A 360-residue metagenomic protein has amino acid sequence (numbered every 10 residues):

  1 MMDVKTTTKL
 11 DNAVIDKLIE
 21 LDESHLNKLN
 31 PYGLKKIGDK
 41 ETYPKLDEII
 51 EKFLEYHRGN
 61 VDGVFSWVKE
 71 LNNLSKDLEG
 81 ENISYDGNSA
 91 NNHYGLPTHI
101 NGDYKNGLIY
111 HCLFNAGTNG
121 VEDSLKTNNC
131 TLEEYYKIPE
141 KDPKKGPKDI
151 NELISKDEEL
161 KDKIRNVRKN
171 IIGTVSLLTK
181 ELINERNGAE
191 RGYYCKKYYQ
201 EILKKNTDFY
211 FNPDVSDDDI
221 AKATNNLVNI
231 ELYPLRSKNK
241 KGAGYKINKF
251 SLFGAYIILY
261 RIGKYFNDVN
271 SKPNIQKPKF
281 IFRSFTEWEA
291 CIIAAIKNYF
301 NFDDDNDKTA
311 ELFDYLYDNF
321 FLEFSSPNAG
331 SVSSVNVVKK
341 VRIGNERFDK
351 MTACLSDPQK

Functional and structural regions predicted by a protein language model:
M2-E51, H57, A243-L259, T286-K360: C-terminal capping/extension of enzyme domains
M2-T98, N106, V121-K148, N301-D303 (+1 more regions): Non-catalytic accessory regions outside enzyme or core folds
S84-S216, D304-A310: Adenosine ribonucleotide-centric catalytic and binding domains
Y110-C112, V228-I230, I281, L322: Hydrophobic/aromatic beta-strand patches that form the interior of the parallel beta-sheet core in alpha/beta enzyme
L113-A116, L232, F282-W288: Short, well-ordered beta-to-alpha junction loops that form the rim of enzyme active sites and present histidine/acidic
G117, Y199, L203-T207, S237 (+3 more regions): Hydrophobic/aromatic-lined pockets within catalytic cores
T118-D123, R236-K241, W288-A294: Short catalytic/ligand-binding loop motif for oxyanion handling, primarily in non-cytosolic enzymes, centered on
I183-P273, K277-K279: Hydrophobic, aromatic-enriched interface-forming segments
